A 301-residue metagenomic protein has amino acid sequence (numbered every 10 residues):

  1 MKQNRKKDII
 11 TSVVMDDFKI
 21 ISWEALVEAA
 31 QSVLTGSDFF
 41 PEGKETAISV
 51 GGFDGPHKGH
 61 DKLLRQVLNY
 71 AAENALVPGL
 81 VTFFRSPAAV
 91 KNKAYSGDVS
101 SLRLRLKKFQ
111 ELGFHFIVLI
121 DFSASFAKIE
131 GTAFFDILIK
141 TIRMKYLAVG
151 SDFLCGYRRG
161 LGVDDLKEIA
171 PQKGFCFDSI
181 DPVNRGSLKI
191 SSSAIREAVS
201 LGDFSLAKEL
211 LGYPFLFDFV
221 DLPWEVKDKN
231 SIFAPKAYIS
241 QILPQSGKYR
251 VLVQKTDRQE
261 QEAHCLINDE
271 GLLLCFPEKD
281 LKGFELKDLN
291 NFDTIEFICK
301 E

Functional and structural regions predicted by a protein language model:
M1-T46: Positively charged, low-complexity intrinsically disordered leader regions
K2, D8-D16, I20, P223-E301: Phosphate/ribose-recognition catalytic cores of enzymes acting on nucleotide-derived substrates
K2-Q3, K128-I232: Classical nucleotidyltransferase
A30, S37-S101: N-terminal catalytic cores of NTP/NDP-binding nucleotidyl/phosphoryl-transfer enzymes
S96-R105, I129-F134: Glycine-rich, highly charged phosphate/nucleotide-binding loops
L104-V118: A glycine-rich helix N-cap at a beta->alpha junction
